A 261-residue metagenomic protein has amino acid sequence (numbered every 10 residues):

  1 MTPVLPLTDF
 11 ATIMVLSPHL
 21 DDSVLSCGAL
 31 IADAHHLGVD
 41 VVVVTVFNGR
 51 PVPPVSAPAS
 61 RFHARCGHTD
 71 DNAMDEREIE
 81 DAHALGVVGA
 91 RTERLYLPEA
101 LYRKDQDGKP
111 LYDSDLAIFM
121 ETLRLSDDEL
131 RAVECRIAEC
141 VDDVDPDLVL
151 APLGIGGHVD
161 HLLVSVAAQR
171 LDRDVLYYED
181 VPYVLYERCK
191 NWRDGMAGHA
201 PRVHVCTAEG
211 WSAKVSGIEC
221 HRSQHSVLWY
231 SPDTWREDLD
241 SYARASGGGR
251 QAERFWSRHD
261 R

Functional and structural regions predicted by a protein language model:
M1-A167: Active-site beta-strand->loop->alpha-helix modules in alpha/beta enzyme cores, enriched in Gly/His/Asp(Glu)
T2-T8, V88-G89, D107-D145, R173 (+2 more regions): C-terminal accessory domains and tails appended to enzymatic cores
I31-D33, D172, N191-W192, P232: Hydrophobic alpha-helical membrane context
N48, L97-E99, Y183, E209 (+1 more regions): Residues that form or immediately flank small-molecule/cofactor binding pockets and catalytic motifs
P53-P54, R188, V215: Short acidic, gly/pro-rich beta-turn/loop elements at beta-sheet edges and active-site/ligand-binding grooves
R61-G67, R193-R202: Acidic, Ser/Thr-rich peripheral helices and adjacent loops at domain boundaries
D174-G195: Short, flexible loop segments at boundaries between secondary-structure elements
